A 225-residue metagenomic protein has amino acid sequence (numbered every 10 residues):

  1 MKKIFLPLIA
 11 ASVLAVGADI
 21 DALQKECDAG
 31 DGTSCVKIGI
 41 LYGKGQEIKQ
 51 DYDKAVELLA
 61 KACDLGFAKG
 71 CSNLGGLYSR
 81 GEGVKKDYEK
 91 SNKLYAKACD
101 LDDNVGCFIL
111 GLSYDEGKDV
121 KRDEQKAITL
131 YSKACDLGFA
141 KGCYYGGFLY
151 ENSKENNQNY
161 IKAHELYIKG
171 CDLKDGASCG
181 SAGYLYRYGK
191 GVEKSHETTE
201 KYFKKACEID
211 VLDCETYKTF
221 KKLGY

Functional and structural regions predicted by a protein language model:
I4-S12: Sec-dependent N-terminal signal peptides
V16-D21, K49-L58, K85-L94, K121-L130 (+2 more regions): Structural signature of tandem alpha-helical TPR/SEL1-like repeats, specifically the intra-repeat loop/turn
G17-G45: N-terminal segments that cap or nucleate solenoid repeat domains
E26, K61-A62, K97-A98, K133-A134 (+2 more regions): Canonical positions in the second alpha-helix
A29-G32, K44-Q46, D51, D64-F67 (+11 more regions): Short helix-capping/linker turns of helical repeat alpha-solenoids
K37-K44, N73-R80, F108-E116, Y144-N152 (+2 more regions): Hydrophobic face of amphipathic alpha-helices that form TPR/SEL1-like repeat modules and related alpha-solenoid
K54-A62, G66-G76, R80, K90-K93: Mid-chain, structured segments of secreted extracytoplasmic proteins
